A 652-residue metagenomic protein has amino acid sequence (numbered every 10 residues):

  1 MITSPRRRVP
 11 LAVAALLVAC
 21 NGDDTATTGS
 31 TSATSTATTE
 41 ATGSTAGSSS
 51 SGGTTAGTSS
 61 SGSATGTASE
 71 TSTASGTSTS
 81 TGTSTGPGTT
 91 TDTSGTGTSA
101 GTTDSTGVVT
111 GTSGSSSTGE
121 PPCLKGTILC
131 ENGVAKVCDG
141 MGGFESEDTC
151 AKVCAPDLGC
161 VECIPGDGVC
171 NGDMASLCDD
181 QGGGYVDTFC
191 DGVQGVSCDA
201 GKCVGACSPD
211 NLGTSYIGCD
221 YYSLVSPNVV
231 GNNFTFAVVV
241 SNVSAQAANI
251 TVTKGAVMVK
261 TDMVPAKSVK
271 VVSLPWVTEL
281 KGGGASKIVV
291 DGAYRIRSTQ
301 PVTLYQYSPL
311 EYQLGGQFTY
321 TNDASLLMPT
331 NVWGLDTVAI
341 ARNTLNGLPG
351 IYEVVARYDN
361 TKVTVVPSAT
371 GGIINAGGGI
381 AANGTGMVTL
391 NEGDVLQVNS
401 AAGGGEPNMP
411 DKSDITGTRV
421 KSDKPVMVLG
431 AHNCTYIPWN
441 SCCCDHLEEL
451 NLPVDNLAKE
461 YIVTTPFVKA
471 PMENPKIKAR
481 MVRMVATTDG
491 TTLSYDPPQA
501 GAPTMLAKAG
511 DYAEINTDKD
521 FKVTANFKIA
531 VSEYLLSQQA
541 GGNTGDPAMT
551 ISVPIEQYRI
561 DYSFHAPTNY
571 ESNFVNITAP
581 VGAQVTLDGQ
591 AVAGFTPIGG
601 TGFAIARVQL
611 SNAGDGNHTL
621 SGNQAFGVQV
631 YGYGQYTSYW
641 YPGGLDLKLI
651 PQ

Functional and structural regions predicted by a protein language model:
M1-V18, T25: Sec-dependent bacterial lipoprotein signal peptides
I2, R7, S84, T118-G119 (+1 more regions): Compositionally biased, intrinsically disordered/low-complexity regions enriched for serine, proline and threonine
S4-R6, E40, L129: Generic extreme N-terminus detector
A19-C123, C160: Ser/Thr-rich, Pro/Gly/Ala-heavy low-complexity intrinsically disordered linkers and tails of secreted extracellular
D23-A26, S94, T106, M141 (+6 more regions): Intrinsic disorder/low-complexity detector
T42-T45, V137, M141, L224-V229: N-terminal targeting signals for Sec/Tat export/insertion, comprising classic cleavable signal peptides
E120-N211: Cysteine-rich, disulfide-bonded extracellular modules and peptides in secreted proteins and receptor ectodomains
D167-C170, G201-A247, V252-K254, V259-G417 (+1 more regions): Conserved functional hotspot residues at active sites or interaction interfaces
